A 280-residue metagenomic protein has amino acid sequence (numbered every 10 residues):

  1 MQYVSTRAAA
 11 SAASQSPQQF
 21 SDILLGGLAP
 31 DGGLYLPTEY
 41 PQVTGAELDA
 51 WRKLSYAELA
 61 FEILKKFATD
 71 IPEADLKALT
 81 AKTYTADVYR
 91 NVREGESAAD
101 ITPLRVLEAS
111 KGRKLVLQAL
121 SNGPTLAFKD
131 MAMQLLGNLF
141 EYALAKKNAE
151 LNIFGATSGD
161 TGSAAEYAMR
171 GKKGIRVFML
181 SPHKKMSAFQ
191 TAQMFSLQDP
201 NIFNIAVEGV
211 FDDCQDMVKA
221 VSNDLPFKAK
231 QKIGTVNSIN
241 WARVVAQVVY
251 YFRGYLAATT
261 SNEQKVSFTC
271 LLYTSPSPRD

Functional and structural regions predicted by a protein language model:
M1-D31: Charged, compositionally biased N-terminal leader segments and the immediate start of the first structured element
D31, G112-K114, N148-L151, K172-R176 (+3 more regions): Short coil/turn connectors at secondary-structure junctions
P37-L126, Q198-K228: Small-residue-rich anion-binding loops in enzyme active sites
L104, E108, L115-A168: Well-ordered mid-protein domain cores that form the structural environment of catalytic cofactors
L126-F128, N152-S158, V236-V244, T269-L272: Active-site nucleophile and cofactor-binding loops and adjacent substrate-binding regions of central metabolic enzymes
E150-Q198: Glycine/threonine-rich beta-strand-loop-alpha-helix active-site module that forms ligand/phosphate-binding
L180-T259: Small/polar-residue-rich loop-to-helix segments that shape phosphate-bearing ligand pockets
T274-D280: Conserved small/polar residues in nucleotide/adenosyl-binding loops
